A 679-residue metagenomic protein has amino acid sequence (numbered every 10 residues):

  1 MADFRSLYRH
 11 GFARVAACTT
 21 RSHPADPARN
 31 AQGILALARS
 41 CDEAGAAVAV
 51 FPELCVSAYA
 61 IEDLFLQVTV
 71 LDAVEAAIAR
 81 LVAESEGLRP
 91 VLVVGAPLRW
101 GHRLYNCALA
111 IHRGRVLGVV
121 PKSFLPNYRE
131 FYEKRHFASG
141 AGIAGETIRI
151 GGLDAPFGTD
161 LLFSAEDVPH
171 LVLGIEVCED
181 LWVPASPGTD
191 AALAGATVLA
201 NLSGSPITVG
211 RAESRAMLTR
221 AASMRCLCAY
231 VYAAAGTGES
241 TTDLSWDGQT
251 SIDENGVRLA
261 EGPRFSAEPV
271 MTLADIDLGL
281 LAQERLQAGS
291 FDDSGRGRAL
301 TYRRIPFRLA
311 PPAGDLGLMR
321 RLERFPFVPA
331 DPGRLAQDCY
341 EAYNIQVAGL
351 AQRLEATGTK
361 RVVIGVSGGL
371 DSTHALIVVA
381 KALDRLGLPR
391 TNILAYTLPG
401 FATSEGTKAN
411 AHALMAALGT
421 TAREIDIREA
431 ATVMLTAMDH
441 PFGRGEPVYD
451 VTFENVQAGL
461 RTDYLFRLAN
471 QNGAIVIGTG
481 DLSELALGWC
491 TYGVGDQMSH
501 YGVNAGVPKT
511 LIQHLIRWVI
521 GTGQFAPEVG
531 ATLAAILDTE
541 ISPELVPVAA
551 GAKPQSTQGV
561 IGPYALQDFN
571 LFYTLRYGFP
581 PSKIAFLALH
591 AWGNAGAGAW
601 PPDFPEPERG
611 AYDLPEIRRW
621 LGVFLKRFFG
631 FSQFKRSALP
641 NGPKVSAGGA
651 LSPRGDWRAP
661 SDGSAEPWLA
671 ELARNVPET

Functional and structural regions predicted by a protein language model:
M1-G365, K381-R390, A422: Enzyme catalytic cores with a strong preference for nitrogen-chemistry domains
N30, P169-L171, C226-C228, T237-S240 (+4 more regions): ATP/NTP-dependent adenylation/nucleotidyl-transfer catalytic domains that generate, transfer, or process NMP-activated
